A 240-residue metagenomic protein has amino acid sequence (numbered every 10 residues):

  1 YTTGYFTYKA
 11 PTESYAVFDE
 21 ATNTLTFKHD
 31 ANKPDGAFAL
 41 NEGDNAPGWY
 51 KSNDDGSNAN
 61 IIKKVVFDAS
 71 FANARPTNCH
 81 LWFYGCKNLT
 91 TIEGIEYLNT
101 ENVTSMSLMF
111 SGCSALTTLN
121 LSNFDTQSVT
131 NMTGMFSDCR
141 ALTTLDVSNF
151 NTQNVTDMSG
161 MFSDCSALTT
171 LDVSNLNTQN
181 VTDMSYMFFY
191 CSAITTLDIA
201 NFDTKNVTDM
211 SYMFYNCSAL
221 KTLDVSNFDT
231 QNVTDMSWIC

Functional and structural regions predicted by a protein language model:
Y1, L25, I61-A74, N88-T104 (+5 more regions): Structural signature of tandem-repeat unit edges
Y1-Y15, E20-T22: Extracellular/surface-exposed low-complexity segments
F6-Y8, T91, C240: Short beta-strand element of the conserved SAM-dependent methyltransferase core
A10, F27-D35: Secondary-structure transition/turn motif
Y15-F18, M106, M132, M158 (+3 more regions): Generic structural motif
K33-S107: LRR N-terminal entry segment and analogous cap-like coil->beta motifs
Y84, L108-G112, G134-R140, G160-D164 (+3 more regions): Short beta-strand elements of solenoid repeat domains
